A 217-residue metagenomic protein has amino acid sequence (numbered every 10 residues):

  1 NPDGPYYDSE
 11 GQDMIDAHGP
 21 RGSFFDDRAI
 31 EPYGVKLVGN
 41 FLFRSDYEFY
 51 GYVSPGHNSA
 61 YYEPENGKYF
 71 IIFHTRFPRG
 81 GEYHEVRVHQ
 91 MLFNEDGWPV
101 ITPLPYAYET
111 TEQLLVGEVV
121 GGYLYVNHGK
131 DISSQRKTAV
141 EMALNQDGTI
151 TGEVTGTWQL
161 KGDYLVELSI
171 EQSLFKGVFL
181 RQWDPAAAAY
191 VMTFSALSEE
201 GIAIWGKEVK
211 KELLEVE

Functional and structural regions predicted by a protein language model:
N1-E217: Carbohydrate-active catalytic/glycan-binding domains of CAZyme proteins, especially the secreted or lumenal ectodomains
